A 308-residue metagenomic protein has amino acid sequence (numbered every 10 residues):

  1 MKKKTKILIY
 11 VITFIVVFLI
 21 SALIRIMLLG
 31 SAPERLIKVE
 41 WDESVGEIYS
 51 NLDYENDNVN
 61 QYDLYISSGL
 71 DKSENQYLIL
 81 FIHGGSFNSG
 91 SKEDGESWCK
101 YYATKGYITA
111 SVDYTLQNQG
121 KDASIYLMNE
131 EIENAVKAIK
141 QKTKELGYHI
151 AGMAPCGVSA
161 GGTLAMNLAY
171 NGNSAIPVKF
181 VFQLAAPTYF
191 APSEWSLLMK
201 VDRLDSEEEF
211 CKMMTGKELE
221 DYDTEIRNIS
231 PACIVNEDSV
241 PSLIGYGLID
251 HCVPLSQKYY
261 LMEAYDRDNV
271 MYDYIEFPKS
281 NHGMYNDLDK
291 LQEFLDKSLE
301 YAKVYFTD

Functional and structural regions predicted by a protein language model:
L29-E74: N-terminal cap/lid segment of alpha/beta-hydrolase-fold proteins
G30-E40, N167-E220: Hydrolase active-site cap/lid region
E55, G90-C99, A110-I150, L288-E293: Catalytic nucleophile-loop/oxyanion-hole region of alpha/beta-hydrolase and closely related hydrolase-like folds
E74-G84: Short beta-strand element of the alpha/beta-hydrolase
D122, G245, Y259-D308: C-terminal catalytic histidine-bearing segment of alpha/beta-hydrolase fold enzymes
G157-N167: Glycine-rich nucleophile elbow surrounding the catalytic serine of serine-hydrolase chemistry
D238, I244-Y246, D250: Short beta-strand/loop motif that positions the catalytic acidic residue of the alpha/beta-hydrolase fold
H251-Q257: Conserved alpha/beta-hydrolase "acid-adjacent" motif
